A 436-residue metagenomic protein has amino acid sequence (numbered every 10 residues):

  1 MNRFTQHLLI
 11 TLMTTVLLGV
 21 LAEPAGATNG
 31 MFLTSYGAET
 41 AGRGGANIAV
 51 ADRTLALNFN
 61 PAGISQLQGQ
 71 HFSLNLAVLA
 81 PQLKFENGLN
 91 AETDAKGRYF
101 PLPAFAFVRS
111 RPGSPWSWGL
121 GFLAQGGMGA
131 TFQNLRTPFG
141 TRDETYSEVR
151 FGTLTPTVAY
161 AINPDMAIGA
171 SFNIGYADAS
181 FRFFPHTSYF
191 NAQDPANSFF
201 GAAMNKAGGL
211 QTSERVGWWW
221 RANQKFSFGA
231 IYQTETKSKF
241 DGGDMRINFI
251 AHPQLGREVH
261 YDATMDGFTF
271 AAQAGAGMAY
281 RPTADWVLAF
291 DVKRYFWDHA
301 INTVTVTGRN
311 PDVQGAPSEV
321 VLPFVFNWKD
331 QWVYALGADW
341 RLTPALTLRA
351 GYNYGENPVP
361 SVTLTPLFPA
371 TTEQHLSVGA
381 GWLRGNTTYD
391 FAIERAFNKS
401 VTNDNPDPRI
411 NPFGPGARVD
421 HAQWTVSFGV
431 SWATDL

Functional and structural regions predicted by a protein language model:
M1-L12: Bacterial N-terminal signal peptides that target proteins for export
I10-V20: Bacterial N-terminal signal peptides
V20-G26: Bacterial Sec-dependent signal peptides at the C-terminal "C-region" and cleavage site
G26-A41, E86-E92, Y99-L436: Outer-membrane beta-barrel porins/channels
M31-N47, S65-L83: Transmembrane beta-strand segments of Gram-negative outer membrane beta-barrel proteins
G45-R53, N90-A95: Asp/Glu-centered strand-loop micro-motifs enriched in Gly/Pro and often flanked by an aromatic residue
I48-Q70, F107-P115, G127: Outer-membrane beta-barrel pore proteins
